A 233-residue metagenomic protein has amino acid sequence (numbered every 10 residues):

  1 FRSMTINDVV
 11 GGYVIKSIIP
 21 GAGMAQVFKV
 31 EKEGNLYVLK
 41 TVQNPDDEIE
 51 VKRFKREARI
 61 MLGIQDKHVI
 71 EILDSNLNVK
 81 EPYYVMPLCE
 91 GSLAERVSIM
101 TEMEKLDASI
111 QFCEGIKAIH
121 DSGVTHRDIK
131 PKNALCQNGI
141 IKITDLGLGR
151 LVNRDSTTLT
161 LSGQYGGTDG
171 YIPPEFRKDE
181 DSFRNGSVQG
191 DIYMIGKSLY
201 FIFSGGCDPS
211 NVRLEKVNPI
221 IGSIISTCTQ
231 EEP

Functional and structural regions predicted by a protein language model:
Q26, V30-V51: ATP-binding glycine-rich loop module of kinase domains
D46-G63: AlphaC helix of the eukaryotic protein kinase fold
D74-N76: A short, aromatic-enriched beta-strand patch in the conserved N-lobe beta-sheet of the protein kinase catalytic domain
V79-S92: Conserved short submotifs of the Hanks-type protein kinase catalytic core that shape the nucleotide-binding pocket
A108-S109: Activation segment signature within eukaryotic-like protein kinase domains
H120-C136: Catalytic-loop of the protein kinase fold
T160-F176: Conserved activation segment of eukaryotic-like protein kinases, specifically the C-terminal portion of the activation
